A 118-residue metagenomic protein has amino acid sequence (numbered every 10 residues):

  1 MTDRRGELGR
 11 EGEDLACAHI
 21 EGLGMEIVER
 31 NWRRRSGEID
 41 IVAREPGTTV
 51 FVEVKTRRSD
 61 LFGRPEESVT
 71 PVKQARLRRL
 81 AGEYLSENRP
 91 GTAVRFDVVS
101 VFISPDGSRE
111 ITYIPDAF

Functional and structural regions predicted by a protein language model:
M1-R30: Acidic-basic catalytic patches of nuclease active cores, encompassing PD-(D/E)XK and other metal-cofactor nuclease
I20, L77, F96: Residue-level signal for inorganic ion chemistry
M25-E26, T49, A93: Hydrophobic "anchor" residues on beta-strands that sit immediately upstream of conserved functional sites
W32-R34, A43, T56, S100: Short, glycine/acidic-enriched loop or turn micro-motifs at the edges of active sites
R35-G37, G107: Short acidic/glycine-enriched loop/turn segments that link adjacent beta-strands
I39-D60, R64-P65, V69-P71, L77: Conserved catalytic cores of phosphodiester-cleaving nucleases, focusing on short active-site segments
R78-N88: Metal-dependent nuclease catalytic cores in nucleic-acid-processing enzymes, especially RNase H-like/related
E87-F118: Domain-level recognition of nuclease-like catalytic cores that cleave nucleotide substrates
